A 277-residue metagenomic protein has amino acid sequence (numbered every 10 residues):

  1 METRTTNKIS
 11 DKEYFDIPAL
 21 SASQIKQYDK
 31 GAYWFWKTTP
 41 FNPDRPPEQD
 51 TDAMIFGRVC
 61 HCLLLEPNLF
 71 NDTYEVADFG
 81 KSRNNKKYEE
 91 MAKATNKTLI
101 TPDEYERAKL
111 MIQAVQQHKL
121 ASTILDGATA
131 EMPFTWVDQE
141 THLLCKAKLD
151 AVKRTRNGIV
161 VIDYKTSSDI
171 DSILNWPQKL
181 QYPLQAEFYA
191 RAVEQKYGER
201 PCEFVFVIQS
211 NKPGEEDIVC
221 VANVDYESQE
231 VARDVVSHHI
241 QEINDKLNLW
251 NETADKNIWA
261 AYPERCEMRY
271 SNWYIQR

Functional and structural regions predicted by a protein language model:
M1-K146, W259-A261: Metal-dependent nuclease catalytic cores that hydrolyze phosphodiester bonds in DNA/RNA, characterized by
E48-Q49, K93-I100, D171-Q181, D225-E227: Short histidine-centered catalytic/ligand-binding loop motif
I55, L144-K146, Q181-L184, F188 (+1 more regions): Short, well-structured alpha-helical interface segments that form or flank functional binding sites
H61, A151, V236: A residue-level signal for conserved active-site and pocket-lining positions in enzyme catalytic cores
L64-L69, D138, T166-D169, E194-G198 (+1 more regions): Hydrophobic/aromatic-lined pockets within catalytic cores
Y105, I112, L180, F188-R277: Metal-dependent nuclease catalytic regions and adjoining charged, substrate-binding loops involved in nucleic-acid end
H118-D126, K153-V160, E194-C202: Secondary-structure boundary elements
F134-P183: Non-catalytic protein-protein interaction segments used by genome-maintenance enzymes to assemble and couple activities
